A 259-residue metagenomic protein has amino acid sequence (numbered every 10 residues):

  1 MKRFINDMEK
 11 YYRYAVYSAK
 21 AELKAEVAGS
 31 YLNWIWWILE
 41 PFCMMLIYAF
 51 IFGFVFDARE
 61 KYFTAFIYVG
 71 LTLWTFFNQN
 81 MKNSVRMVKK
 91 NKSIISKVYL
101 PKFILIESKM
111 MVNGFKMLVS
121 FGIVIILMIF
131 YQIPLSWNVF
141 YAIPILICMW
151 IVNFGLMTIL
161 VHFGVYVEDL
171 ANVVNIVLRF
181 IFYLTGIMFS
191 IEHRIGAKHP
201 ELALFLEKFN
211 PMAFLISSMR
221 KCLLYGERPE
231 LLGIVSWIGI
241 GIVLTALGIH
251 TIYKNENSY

Functional and structural regions predicted by a protein language model:
M1-Y259: Hydrophobic transmembrane alpha-helices and immediately adjacent juxtamembrane helices of multi-pass inner-membrane
